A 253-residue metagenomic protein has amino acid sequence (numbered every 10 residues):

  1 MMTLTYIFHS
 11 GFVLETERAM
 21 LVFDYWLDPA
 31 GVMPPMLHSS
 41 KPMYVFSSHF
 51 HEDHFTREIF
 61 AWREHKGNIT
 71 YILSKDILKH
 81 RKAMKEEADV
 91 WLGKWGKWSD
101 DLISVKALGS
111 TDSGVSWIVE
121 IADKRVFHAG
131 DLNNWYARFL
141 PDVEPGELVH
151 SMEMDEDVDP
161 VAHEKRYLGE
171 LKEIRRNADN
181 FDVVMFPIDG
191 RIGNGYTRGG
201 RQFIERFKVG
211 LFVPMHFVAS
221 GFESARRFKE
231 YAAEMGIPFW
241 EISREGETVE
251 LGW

Functional and structural regions predicted by a protein language model:
T5-H9, K82-W98, R175, I192 (+1 more regions): Binuclear metal-ion centers of metallo-dependent hydrolases, dominated by the metallo-beta-lactamase
I7, G11-E52, R57-W62, L132-N177: Pre-active-site segment of Zn-dependent metallo-hydrolases
V22-W26, K41-F55, Y71-D76, F127-D131 (+5 more regions): Active-site neighborhood of phospho(di)ester-bond hydrolases with catalytic His/Asp-centered motifs
D28-V32, F50-F55, L78-R81, G96-W98 (+4 more regions): Active-site environment of divalent metal-dependent phosphoester hydrolases
P34-W98: Active-site HxH/HxHxD metal-binding segment of metal-dependent hydrolases
S40, I103, D179, F207: Structured loop/turn residues at beta-strand edges in well-structured enzyme cores
Y71-V126, Y136, P238-T248, G252: Metallo-beta-lactamase
S110, H163-Y167, G193: A conditional alpha-helix N-cap/helix-loop micro-motif detector
